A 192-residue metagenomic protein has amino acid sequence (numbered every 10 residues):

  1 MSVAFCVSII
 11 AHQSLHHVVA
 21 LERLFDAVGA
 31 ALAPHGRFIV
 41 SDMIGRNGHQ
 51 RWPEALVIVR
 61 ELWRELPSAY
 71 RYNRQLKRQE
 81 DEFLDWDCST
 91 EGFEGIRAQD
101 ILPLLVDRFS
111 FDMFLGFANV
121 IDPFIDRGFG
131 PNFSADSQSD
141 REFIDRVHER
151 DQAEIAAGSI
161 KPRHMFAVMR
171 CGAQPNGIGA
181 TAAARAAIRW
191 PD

Functional and structural regions predicted by a protein language model:
M1-A4: Short conserved loop adjoining the S-adenosyl-L-methionine
I10: A conserved beta-strand element that flanks and buttresses the S-adenosyl-L-methionine
Q13-V18: A short His-aromatic
V19, A33, V106, S110: Short conserved AdoMet
E22-R37: A short glycine-rich, Lys/Arg-flanked "PGG" loop and its adjoining helix->strand segment in the class I
R37-R71: Conserved class I S-adenosyl-L-methionine
P53, E65-S134: Substrate-binding/catalytic lobe of Class I Rossmann-like enzymes that use SAM or dcSAM, i.e., the mid-to-C-terminal
R108-D192: C-terminal lobe and adjacent flexible extensions of AdoMet/dcAdoMet transferase-like proteins
